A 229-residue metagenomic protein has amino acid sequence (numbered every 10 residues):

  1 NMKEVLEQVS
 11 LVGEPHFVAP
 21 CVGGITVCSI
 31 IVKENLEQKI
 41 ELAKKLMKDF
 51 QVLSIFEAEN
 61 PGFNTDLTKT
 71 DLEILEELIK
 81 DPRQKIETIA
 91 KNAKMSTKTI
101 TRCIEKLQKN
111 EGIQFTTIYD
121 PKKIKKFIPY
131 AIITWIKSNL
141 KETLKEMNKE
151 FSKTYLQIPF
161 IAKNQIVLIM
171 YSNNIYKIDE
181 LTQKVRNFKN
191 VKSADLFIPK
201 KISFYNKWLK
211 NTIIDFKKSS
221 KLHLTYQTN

Functional and structural regions predicted by a protein language model:
N1-N229: A compositional/biophysical signature of low hydrophobicity enriched in polar/charged and small residues
